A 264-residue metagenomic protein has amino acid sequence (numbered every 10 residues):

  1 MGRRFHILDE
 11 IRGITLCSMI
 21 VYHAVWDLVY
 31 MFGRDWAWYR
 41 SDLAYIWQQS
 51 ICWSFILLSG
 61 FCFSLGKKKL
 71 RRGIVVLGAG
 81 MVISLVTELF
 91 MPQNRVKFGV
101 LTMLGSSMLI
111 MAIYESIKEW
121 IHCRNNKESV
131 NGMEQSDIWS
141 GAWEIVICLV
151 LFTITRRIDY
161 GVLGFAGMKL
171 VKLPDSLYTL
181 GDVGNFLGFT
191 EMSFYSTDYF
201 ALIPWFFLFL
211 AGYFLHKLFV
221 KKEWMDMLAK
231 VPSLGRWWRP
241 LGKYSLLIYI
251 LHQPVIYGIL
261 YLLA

Functional and structural regions predicted by a protein language model:
M1-A264: Alpha-helical transmembrane segments and their immediate juxtamembrane cytosolic regions
